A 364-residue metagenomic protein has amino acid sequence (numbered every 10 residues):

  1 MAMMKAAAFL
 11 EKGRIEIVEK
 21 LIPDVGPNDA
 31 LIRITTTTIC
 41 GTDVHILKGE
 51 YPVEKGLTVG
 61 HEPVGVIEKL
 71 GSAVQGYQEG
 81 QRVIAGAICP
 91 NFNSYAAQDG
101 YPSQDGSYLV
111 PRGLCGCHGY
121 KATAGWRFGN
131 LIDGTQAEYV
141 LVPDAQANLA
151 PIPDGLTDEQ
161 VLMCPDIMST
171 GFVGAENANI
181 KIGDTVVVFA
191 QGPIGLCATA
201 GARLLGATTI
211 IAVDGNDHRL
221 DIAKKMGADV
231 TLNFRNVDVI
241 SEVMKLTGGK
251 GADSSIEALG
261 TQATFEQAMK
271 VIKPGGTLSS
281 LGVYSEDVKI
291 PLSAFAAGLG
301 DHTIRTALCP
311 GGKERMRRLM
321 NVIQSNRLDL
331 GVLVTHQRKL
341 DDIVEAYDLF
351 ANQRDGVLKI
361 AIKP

Functional and structural regions predicted by a protein language model:
M1-A6, E266-K270, P274, G312-P364: C-terminal hydrophobic helical "lid"/dimerization subdomain of Rossmann-like NAD(P)H-dependent oxidoreductases
I22, N91-F189: NAD(P)H dinucleotide-binding glycine-rich loop of Rossmann-like/cofactor-binding domains, especially the beta1-alpha1
P23-T37, E50-S107, D133, P151-G155: Glycine-rich beta-strand-centered segment in the early N-terminal region that forms part of a ligand/cofactor-binding
L149-V237, S241, S254: Mid-domain Rossmann-like dinucleotide-binding core that forms the NAD(H)/NADP(H) cofactor-binding site
D184, G276-T277, H302: Glycine-centered, small-residue-biased loops immediately flanking beta-strands in adenine/cofactor-binding cores
I240-K245, G249, E286-H336, V344-E345: C-terminal substrate-binding/catalytic core of Rossmann-like NAD(P)-dependent dehydrogenases/reductases
L281-G282: Acidic carboxylate diad motif detector
